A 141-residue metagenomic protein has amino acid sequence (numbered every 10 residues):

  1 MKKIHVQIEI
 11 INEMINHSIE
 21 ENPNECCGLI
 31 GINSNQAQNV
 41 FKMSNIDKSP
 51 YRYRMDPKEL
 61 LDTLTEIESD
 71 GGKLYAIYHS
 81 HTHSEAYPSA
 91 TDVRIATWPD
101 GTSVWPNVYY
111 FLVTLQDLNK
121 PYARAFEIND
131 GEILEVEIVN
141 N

Functional and structural regions predicted by a protein language model:
M1-L74, E85-N141: Conserved beta-strand-loop surface patch within small alpha/beta domains used for substrate/adaptor or ligand engagement
H79-H83: Histidine-centered divalent metal-coordination motifs
